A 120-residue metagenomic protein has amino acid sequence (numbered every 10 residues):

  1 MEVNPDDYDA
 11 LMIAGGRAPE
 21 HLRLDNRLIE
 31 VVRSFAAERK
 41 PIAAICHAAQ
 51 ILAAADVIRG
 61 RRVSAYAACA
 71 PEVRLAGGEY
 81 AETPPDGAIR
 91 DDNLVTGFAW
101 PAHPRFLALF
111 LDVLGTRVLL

Functional and structural regions predicted by a protein language model:
M1-L120: Active-site-adjacent pocket-lining segments in enzyme domains
